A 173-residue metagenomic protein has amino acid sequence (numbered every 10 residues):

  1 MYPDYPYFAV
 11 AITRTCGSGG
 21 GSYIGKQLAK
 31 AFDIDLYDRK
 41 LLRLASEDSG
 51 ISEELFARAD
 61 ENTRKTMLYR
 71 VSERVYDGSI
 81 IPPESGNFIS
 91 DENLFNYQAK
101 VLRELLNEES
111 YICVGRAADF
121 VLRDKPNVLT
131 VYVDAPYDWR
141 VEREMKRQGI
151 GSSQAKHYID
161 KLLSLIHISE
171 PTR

Functional and structural regions predicted by a protein language model:
M1-Y7: Extreme N-terminal, non-catalytic leader segments that precede Walker-type/kinase nucleotide-binding cores
Y7-A11, S110-I112: Residue-level preference for the first positions of well-ordered beta-strands
I12-K26: Glycine-rich phosphate-binding P-loop
D35-S46: Short beta-strand-centered segment that lines the nucleotide-binding/catalytic pocket of NTP-utilizing
S46-S110: ATP-dependent small-molecule kinase phosphotransfer cores that center on conserved nucleotide phosphate-binding segments
Y97-Q148: ATP-dependent NMP and nucleoside kinases share a basic, alpha-helical "lid"
S152, I159: Glycine-rich phosphate-binding loops of nucleotide-dependent enzymes
S164-T172: Residue-level detector of conserved catalytic or cofactor/ligand-binding positions in enzyme active sites
